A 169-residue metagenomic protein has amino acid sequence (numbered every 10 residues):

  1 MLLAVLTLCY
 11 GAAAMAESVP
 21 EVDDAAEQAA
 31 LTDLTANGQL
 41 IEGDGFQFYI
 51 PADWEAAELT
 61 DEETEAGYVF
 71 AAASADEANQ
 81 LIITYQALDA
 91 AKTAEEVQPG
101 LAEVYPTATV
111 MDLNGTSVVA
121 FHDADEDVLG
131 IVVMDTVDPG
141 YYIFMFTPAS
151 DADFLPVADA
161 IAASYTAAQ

Functional and structural regions predicted by a protein language model:
M1-G67, V137-D138, F146-Q169: N-terminal targeting sequences that direct proteins away from the cytosol to non-cytosolic compartments
L6, A14-S18, A73-S74, Q80 (+3 more regions): Short stretches within intrinsically disordered, low-complexity N-terminal or propeptide regions
A36-L40, G45, V69, T107-A108 (+2 more regions): Short, acidic/polar N-cap/turn motifs at the starts of alpha helices
G43-A91, H122-D125: Secretory pathway targeting signatures of secreted, lumenal, and periplasmic proteins
A56, I82, V119-F121, I143-M145 (+1 more regions): Short hydrophobic/aromatic-rich beta-strand segments that constitute the beta-sheet cores of beta-sandwich/beta-barrel
T93-E95, V110-M111, I131, D153-V157: A short, polar/proline- and glycine-enriched secondary-structure boundary/capping micro-motif
E95-V97, Y165: Acidic Ser/Thr/Pro-rich low-complexity disordered segments that often serve as glycosylated linkers/stalks around
Q98-Y141, P148: Signature of long, low-cysteine stretches enriched in small and polar/charged residues
